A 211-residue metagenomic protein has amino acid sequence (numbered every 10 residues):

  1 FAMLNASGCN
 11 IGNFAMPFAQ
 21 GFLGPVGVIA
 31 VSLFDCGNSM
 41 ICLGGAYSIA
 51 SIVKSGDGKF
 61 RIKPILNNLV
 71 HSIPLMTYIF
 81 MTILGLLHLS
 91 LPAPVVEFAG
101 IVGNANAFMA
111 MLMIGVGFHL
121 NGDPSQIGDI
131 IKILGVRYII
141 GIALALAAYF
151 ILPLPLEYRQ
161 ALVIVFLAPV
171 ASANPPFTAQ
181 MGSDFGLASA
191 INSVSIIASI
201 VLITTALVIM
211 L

Functional and structural regions predicted by a protein language model:
F1-L211: Alpha-helical transmembrane segments of multi-pass small-molecule/ion transporters
